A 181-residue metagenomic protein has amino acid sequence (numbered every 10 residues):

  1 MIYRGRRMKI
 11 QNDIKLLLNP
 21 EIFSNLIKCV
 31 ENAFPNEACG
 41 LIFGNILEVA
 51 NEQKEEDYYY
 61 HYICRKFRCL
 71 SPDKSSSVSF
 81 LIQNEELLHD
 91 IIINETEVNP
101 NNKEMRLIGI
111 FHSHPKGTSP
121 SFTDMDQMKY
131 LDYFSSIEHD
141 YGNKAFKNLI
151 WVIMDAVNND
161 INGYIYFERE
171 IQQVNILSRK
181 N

Functional and structural regions predicted by a protein language model:
I2-L107, P115-N181: Conserved beta-strand-loop surface patch within small alpha/beta domains used for substrate/adaptor or ligand engagement
